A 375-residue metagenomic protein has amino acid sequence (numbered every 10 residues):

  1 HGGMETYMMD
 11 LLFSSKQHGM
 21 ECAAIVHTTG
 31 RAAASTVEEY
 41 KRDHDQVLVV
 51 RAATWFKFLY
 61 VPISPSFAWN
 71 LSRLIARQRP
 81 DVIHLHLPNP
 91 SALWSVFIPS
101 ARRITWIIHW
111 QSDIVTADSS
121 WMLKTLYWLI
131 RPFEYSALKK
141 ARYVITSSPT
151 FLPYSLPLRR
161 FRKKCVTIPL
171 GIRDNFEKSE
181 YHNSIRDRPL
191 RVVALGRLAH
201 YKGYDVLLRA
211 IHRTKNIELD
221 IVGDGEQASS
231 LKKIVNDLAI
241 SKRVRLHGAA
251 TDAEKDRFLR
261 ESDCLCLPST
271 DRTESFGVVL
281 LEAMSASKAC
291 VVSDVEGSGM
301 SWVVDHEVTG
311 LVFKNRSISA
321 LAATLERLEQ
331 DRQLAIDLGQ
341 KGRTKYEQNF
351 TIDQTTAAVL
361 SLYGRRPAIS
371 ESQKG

Functional and structural regions predicted by a protein language model:
T6, L190-R213, E226-K233, V278 (+2 more regions): A conserved mid-protein helix/loop that constitutes part of the nucleotide-sugar donor-binding site
D10-I63: N-terminal strand-loop element at the rim of the active site of nucleotide-sugar-dependent glycosyltransferases
V26, T105, K124-S179, D187: Donor nucleotide-sugar binding/catalytic pocket of nucleotide-sugar-dependent glycosyltransferases
A32, S64-W69, P80-V115: An aromatic- and histidine-rich active-site surface loop
R142, R243, R260-S275, K288: Acidic donor-binding loop of glycosyltransferase active sites
K232-A253: Nucleotide-activated donor-binding/catalytic signature segment of Leloir-type glycosyltransferases, i.e., the conserved
R243, A320, R327, L334-N349 (+1 more regions): A short, well-ordered alpha-helix in the C-terminal region of glycosyltransferases
A286-D294: Short hydrophobic beta-strand element within catalytic cores of glycosyltransferases and related nucleotide-activated
